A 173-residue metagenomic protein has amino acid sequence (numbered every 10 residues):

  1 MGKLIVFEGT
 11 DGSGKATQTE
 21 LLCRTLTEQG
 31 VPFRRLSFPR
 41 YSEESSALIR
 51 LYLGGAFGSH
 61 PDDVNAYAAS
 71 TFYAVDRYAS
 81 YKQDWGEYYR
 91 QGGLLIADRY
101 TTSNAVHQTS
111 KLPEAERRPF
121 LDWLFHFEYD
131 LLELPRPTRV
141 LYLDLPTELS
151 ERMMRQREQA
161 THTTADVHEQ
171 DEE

Functional and structural regions predicted by a protein language model:
L4: Walker A (P-loop) ATP-phosphate-binding motif of ABC ATPase nucleotide-binding domains
F7: Hydrophobic anchor at the beta1->P-loop junction of P-loop NTPases
T10: P-loop (Walker A) phosphate-binding loop of NTP-binding proteins
K15: Conserved lysine of the Walker
Q18: Hydrophobic positions on the alpha1 helix immediately C-terminal to the Walker A/P-loop
L22, L26-T27: Hydrophobic alpha-helical packing residues
Q29-L132: ATP-dependent small-molecule kinase phosphotransfer cores that center on conserved nucleotide phosphate-binding segments
T102-E173: A glycine- and Lys/Arg-enriched "phosphate-lid" helix/loop adjacent to the NTP-binding pocket of small-molecule kinases
